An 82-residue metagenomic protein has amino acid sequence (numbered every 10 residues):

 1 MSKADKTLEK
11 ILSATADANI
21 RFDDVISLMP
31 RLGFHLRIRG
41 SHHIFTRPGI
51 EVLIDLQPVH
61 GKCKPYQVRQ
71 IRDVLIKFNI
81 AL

Functional and structural regions predicted by a protein language model:
M1-K3, Q70: Short, composition-biased local secondary-structure segments
K3-K6, K10-S27, R31, L36 (+1 more regions): A charge-rich, low-complexity, intrinsically flexible signal that marks solvent-exposed coils, linkers, repeats
S13-A14, L56-P58: Generic structural "secondary-structure junction" signal
D24, G49, P58-H60: Solvent-exposed, flexible loop/coil residues
L28-I54: A short, structured beta-strand/loop element
V59-L82: C-terminal structural segments of small proteins and small subunits
